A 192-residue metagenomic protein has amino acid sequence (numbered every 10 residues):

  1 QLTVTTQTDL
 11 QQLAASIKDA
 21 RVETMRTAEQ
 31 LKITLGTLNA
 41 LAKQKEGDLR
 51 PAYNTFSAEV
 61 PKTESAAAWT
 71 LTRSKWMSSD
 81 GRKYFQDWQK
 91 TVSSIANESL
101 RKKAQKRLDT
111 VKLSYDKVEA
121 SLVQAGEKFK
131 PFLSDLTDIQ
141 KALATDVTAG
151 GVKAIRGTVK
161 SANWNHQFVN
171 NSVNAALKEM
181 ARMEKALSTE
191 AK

Functional and structural regions predicted by a protein language model:
Q1-S65: Immediate post-signal-peptide N-terminus of mature secreted/exported proteins
L2, S16, E23, Q30 (+4 more regions): Interface faces of extended alpha-helical assemblies that scaffold/oligomerize eukaryotic macromolecular complexes
L2-Q12, K130-K192: Long amphipathic all-alpha helical oligomerization modules
A14, R21, R50-Y53, S57-V60 (+7 more regions): Generic structural concept
E23, T27-T37, D80, Y84 (+3 more regions): Amphipathic, well-ordered alpha-helical segments in soluble domains
T24, L31-E46, A67, W88-I95 (+2 more regions): Secondary-structure edge/capping motif, primarily at the C-terminal ends of alpha-helices and the immediately following
E59-K75, T110-K128, N165-E179: Amphipathic alpha-helical coiled-coil segments
R73-R156, T189: Extended amphipathic alpha-helical interaction segments
